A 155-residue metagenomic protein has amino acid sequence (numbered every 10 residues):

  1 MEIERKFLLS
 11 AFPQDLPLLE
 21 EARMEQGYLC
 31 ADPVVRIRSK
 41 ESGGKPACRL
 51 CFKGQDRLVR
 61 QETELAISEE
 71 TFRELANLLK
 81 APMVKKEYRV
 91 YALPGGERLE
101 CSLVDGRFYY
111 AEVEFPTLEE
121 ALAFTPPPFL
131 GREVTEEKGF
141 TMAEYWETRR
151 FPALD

Functional and structural regions predicted by a protein language model:
M1-D155: Phosphate-end processing signature that detects enzymes handling 5′-triphosphorylated RNA and polyphosphate
